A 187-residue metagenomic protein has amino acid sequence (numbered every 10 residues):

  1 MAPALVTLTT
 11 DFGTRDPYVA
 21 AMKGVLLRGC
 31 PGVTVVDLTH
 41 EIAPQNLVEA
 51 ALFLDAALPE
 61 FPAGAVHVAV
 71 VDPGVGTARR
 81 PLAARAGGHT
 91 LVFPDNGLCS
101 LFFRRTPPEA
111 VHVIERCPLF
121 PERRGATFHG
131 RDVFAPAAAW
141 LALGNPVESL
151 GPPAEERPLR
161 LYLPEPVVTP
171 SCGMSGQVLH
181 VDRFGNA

Functional and structural regions predicted by a protein language model:
M1-A4, T169-S171: Extreme N-terminus of proteins, especially the signal/transit-peptide cleavage junction and the first residues
P3-P44: N-terminal glycine-rich anion-binding loop in soluble enzyme alpha/beta folds
L5, G29-V35, N46-E49, E60-V71 (+1 more regions): Active-site histidine-anchored catalytic micro-motif
F12-D16, G74-G76, V181-N186: Short acidic, Gly/Ser-rich segments with clustered Asp/Glu that frequently serve as metal-coordination loops in enzyme
A21-V25, F53-A56, L101, V133-W140: Alpha-helical scaffold segments in soluble metabolic enzymes
V48-L58, P158-P166: Short, motif-level signal for alpha-helix interfacial/capping segments enriched in acidic residues and aromatics/proline
P121-A187: Anionic-ligand-binding alpha/beta catalytic cores of soluble enzymes and soluble regulatory domains that recognize
